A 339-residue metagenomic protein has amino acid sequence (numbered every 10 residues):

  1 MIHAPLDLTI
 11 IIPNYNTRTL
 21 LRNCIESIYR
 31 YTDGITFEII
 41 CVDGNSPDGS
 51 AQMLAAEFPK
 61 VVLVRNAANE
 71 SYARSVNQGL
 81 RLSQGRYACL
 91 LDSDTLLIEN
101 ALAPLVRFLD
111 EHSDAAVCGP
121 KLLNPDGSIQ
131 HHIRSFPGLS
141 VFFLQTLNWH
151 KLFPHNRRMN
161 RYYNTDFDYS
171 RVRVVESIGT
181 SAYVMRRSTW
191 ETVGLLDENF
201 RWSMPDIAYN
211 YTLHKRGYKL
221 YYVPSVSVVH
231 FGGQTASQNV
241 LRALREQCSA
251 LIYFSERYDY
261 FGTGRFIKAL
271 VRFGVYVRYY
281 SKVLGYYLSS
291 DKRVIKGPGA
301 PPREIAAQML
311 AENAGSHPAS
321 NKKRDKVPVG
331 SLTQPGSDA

Functional and structural regions predicted by a protein language model:
E26-T36: Short, acidic, metal-binding catalytic loop of nucleotide-sugar glycosyltransferases
S27, D43-Q52, A68, I98: A conserved acidic beta->alpha catalytic loop
N66-S83, P104: Glycine-rich, basic loop-to-helix element that forms the pyrophosphate-binding segment of sugar-nucleotide handling
A88: Short aromatic/hydrophobic "clamp" motif used to bind/position activated sugar donors
E99-I133: Conserved donor NDP-sugar-binding/catalytic core segment of glycosyltransferases
P137-E176: Short, flexible, basic/aromatic active-site loop/helix in glycosyltransferases
D168-L195, N199-S227: A short, conserved alpha-helix in the catalytic core of glycosyltransferases
N239-S255, D259-A339: Non-catalytic, C-terminal membrane-associated alpha-helical segments of glycosyltransferases
